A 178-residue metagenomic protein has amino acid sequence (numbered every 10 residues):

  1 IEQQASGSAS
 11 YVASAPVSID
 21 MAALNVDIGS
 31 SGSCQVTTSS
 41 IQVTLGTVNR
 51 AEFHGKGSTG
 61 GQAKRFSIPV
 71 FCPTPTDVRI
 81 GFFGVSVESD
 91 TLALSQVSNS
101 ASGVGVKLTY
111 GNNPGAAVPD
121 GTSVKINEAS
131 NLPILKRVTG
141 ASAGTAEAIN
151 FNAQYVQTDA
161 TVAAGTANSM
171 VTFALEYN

Functional and structural regions predicted by a protein language model:
I1-N178: Mature extracellular/passenger domains of Gram-negative fimbrial/pilin and adhesin proteins
